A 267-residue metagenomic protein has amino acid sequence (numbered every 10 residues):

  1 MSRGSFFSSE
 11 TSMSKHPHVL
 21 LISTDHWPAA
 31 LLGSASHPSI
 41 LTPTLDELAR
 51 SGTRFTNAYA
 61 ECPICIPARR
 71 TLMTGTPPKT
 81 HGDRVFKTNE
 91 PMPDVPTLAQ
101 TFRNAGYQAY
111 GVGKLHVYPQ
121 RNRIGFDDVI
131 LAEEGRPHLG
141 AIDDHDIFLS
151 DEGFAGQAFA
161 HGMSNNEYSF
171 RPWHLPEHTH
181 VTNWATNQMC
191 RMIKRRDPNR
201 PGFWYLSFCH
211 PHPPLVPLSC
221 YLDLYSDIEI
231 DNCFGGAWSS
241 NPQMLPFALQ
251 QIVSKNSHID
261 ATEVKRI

Functional and structural regions predicted by a protein language model:
R3-I267: Formylglycine-dependent sulfatase
